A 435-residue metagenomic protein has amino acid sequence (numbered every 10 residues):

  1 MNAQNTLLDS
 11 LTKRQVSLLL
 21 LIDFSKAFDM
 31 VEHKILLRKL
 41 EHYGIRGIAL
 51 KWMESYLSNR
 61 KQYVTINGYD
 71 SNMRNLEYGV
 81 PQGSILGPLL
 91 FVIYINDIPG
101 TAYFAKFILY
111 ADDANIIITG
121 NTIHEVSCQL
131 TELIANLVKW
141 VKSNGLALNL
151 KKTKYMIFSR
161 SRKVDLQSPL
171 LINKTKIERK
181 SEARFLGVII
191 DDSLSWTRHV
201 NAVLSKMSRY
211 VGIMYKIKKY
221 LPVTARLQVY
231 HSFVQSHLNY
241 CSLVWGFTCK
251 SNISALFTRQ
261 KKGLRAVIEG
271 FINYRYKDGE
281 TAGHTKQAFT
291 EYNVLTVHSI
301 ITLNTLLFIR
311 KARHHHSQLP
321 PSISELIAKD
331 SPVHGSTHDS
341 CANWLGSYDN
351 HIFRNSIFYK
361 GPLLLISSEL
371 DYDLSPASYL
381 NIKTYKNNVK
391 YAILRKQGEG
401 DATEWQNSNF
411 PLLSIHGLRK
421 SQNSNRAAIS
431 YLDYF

Functional and structural regions predicted by a protein language model:
M1, L19-L21, V64-L90, I117-I123 (+7 more regions): Short, conserved non-catalytic motifs in the polymerase core
M1-P81, I118: Conserved pre-catalytic core of RNA-dependent polymerases
A3, D23, L40, M53 (+14 more regions): Mobile genetic element proteins and their domesticated derivatives, centered on retroelements and DNA transposons
S10-V16, V138, K142-M156, E182 (+2 more regions): Short, charged alpha-helical motifs in flexible N/C-terminal segments and linkers
T12, P88-I117: Active-site palm subdomain of RNA-directed nucleic acid polymerases
E132-A135, A147-S181: Short, conserved micro-motifs composed of acidic
T175-V244: Basic, alpha-helical interaction scaffolds
L319-Y359: Amphipathic alpha-helical
